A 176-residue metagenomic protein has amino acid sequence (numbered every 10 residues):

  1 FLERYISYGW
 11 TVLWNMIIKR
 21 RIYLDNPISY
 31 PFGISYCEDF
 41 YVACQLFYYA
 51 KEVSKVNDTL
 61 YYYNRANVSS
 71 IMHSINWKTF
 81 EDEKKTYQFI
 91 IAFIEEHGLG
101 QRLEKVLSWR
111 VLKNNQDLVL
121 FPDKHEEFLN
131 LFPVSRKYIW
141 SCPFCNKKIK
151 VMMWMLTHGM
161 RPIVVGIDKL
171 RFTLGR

Functional and structural regions predicted by a protein language model:
F1-S54, Y61-K78: Donor-binding/catalytic cores of nucleotide-activated saccharide and glycerol-phosphate transferases/polymerases
I17-I18, V111-N115: Solvent-exposed aromatic/hydrophobic patches embedded in short alpha-helical segments
I18, I22, D58, K85 (+1 more regions): Generic alpha-helical secondary structure signal
D58-N67, H73-R102, N114-I139: Catalytic core of nucleotide-sugar-dependent glycosyltransferases
R102-W109: Short, charged, amphipathic alpha-helical segments
F121-R176: Membrane-interface aromatic/basic loop that binds lipid-linked glycans or pyrophosphate carriers, typified by
